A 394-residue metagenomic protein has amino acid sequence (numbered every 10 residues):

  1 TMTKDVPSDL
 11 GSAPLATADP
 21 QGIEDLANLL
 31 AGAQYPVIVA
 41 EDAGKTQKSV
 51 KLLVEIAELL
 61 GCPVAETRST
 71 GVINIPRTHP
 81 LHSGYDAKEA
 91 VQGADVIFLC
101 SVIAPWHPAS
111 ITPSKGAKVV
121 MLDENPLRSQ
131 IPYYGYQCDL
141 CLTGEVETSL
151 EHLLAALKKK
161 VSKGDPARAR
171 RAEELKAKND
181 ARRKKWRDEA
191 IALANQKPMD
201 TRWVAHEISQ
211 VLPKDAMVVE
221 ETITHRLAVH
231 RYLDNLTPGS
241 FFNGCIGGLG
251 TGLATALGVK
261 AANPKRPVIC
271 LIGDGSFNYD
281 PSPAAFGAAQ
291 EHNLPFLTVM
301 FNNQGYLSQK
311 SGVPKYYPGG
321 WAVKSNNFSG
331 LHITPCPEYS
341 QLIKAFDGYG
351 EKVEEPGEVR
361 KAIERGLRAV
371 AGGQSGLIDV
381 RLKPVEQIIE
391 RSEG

Functional and structural regions predicted by a protein language model:
T1-A13, D180-A192, T237-G239, G320-S325 (+1 more regions): Gly-rich Lys/Arg/Thr-decorated short loops/hinges at beta-loop-alpha junctions or inter-strand turns that position
T1-G32: Conformationally flexible catalytic loops at phosphate/diphosphate-handling active centers
G22-P36, I56-L59, E207-A216, K260-K265 (+1 more regions): Glycine-rich phosphate/diphosphate-binding loops that line cofactor/substrate pockets in enzymes
L52-L60, H107-L127, P238, R391-G394: A short, gly/pro- and small-residue-rich
C62-R68, V120-D123, F296-F301: Short internal beta-strands
T67-L175, I363-G366: Glycine-rich, acidic loop regions that bind phosphate or pyrophosphate groups
V91-G93, Y134-G135, T143, L150-L153 (+1 more regions): Thiamine diphosphate
K176-K265: Active-site diphosphate/adenylate-binding microenvironment
